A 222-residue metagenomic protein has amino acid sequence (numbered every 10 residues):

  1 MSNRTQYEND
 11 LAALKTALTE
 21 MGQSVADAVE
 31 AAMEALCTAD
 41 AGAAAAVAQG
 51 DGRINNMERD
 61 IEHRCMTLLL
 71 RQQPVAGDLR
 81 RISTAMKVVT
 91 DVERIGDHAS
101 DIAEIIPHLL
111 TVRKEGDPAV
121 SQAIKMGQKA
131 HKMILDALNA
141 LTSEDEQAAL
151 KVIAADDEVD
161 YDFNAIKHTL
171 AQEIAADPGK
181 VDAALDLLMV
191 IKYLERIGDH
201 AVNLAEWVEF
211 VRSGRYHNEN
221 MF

Functional and structural regions predicted by a protein language model:
M1-F222: Cytosolic, long alpha-helical scaffolding segments
